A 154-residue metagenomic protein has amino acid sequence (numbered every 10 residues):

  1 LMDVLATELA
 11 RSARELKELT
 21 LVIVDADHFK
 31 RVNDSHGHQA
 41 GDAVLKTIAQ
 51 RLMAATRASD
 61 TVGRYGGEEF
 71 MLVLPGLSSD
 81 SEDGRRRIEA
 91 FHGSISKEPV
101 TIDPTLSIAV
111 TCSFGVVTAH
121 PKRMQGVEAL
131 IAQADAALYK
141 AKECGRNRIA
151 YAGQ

Functional and structural regions predicted by a protein language model:
L1-T20, D27-A54, G63-G67, M71-L72 (+3 more regions): Conserved long alpha-helical elements within nucleotide-processing catalytic cores of c-di-GMP signaling and class III
L19-T20, V110-C112, N147: Residue-level recognition of the N-termini of beta-strands and the immediately preceding loop/turn
D27-K30, E98, N147: Glycine-centered loop/turn positions within well-structured domains that cap or flank conserved ligand/cofactor-binding
D34, P75, Q154: Surface loops and adjacent helix of pleckstrin homology
H38, R85, V117-Q154: Catalytic-core segments of nucleotide cyclases and related cyclic-nucleotide turnover enzymes
T47-P121, Y151: GGDEF/GGEEF active-site signature
